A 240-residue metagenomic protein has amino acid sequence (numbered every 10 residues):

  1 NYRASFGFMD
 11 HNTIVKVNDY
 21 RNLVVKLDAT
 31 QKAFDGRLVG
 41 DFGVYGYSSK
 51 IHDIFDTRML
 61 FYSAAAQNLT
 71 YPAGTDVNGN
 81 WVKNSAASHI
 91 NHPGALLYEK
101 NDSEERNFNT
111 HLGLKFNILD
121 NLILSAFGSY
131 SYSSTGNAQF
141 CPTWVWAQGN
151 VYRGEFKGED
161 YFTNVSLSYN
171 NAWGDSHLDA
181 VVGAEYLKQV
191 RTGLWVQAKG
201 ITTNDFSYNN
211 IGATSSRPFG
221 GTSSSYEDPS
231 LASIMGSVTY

Functional and structural regions predicted by a protein language model:
N1, T13-N18, V24-N107, S125-S233: Surface-exposed loop/interface segments of Gram-negative outer-membrane beta-barrel transport/assembly proteins
Y2, G236-Y240: Short, contiguous hydrophobic alpha-helices characteristic of membrane insertion segments
F6-D10: Transmembrane beta-strand segments that form the barrel wall of outer-membrane beta-barrel proteins
T110-F116, Y130: Alpha-helical support elements that line or immediately flank enzyme active sites and cofactor-binding pockets
K115-D120, V238: Long hydrophobic segments that form regular secondary structure
